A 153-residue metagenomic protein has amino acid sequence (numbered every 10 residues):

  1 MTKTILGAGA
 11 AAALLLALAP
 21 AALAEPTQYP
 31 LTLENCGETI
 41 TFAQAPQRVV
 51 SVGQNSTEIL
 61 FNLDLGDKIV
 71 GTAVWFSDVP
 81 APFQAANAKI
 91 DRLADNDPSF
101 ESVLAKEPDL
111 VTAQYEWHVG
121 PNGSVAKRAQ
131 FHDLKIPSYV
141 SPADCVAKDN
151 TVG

Functional and structural regions predicted by a protein language model:
T2-I5, A19-E58: Bacterial Sec-exported substrate-binding components of ABC uptake systems
G9-L18: Bacterial N-terminal signal peptides
A13, E38, R92: Generic anion/oxyanion-binding catalytic loop in active/binding sites
E25, E101, A105, A129: Replace "anionic and nucleotidyl ligands
E25, P82-N87, Q130-H132: Short, conserved catalytic or adaptor-binding loops enriched in Gly and charged residues
Y29-T32, T39, A126-G153: Extracytoplasmic substrate-binding proteins
R48-P121: A short, structured surface patch at a secondary-structure boundary
